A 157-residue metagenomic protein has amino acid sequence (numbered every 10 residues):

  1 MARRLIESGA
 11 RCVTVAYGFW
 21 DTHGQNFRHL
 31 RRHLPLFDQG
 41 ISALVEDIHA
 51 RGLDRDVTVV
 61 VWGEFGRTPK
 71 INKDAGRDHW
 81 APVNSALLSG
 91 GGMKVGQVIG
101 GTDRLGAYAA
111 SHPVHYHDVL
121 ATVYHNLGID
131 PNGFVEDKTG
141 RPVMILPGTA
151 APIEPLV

Functional and structural regions predicted by a protein language model:
M1-V157: Ligand-binding pockets and gating/stacking loops
